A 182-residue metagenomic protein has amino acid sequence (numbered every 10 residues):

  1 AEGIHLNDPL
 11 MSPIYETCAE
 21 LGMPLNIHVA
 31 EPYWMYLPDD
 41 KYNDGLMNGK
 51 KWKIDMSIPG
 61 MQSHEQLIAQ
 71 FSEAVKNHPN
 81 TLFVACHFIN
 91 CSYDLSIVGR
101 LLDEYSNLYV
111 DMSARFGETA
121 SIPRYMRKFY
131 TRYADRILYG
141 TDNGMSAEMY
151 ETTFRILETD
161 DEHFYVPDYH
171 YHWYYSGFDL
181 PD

Functional and structural regions predicted by a protein language model:
A1-I97: Divalent metal-binding pocket/active-site signature
Q66-E73, L82-D182: H/E-rich (His + Asp/Glu) clusters that bind or coordinate divalent metals
